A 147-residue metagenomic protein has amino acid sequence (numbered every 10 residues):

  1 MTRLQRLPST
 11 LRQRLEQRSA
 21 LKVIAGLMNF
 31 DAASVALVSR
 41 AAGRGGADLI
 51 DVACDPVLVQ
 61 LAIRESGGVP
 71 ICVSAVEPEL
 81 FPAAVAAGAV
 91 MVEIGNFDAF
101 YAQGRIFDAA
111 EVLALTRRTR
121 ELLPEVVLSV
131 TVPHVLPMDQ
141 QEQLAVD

Functional and structural regions predicted by a protein language model:
T2-D147: Alpha/beta enzyme core
